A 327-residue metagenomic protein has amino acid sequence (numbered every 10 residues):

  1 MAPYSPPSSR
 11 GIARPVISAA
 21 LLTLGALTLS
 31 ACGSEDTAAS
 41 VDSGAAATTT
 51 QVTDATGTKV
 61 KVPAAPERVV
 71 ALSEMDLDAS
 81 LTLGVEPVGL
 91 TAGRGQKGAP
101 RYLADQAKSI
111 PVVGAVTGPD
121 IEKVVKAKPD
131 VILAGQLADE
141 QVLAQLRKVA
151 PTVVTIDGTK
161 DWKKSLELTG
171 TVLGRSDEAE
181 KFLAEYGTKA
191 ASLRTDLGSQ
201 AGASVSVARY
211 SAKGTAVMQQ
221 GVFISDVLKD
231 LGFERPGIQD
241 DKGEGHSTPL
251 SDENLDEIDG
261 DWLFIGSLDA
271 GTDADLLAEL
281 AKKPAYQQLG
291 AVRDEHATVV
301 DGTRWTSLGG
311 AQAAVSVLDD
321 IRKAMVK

Functional and structural regions predicted by a protein language model:
M1-S30: Sec-dependent bacterial lipoprotein signal peptides
P15-T23, C32-Q51: Short, low-complexity, disordered segments immediately C-terminal to signal peptides in bacterial exported proteins
R68, D76-K123: A short, structured surface patch at a secondary-structure boundary
R68-S80, E180-I238, G243: Basic- and aromatic-lined ligand-binding clefts that recognize polyanionic substrates
Q96-A99, D139-Q141, D157-L168, G202-V227 (+2 more regions): Extracytoplasmic ligand-binding site segments that recognize negatively charged/polar headgroups
K128-A134, P151, L255, G260-L263: Proline-aspartate-enriched helix->loop->beta-strand connector
Q141-A212, L308-K327: Extracytoplasmic substrate-binding proteins
D261-K327: Structured C-terminal subdomain patch of bacterial secreted/periplasmic proteins
